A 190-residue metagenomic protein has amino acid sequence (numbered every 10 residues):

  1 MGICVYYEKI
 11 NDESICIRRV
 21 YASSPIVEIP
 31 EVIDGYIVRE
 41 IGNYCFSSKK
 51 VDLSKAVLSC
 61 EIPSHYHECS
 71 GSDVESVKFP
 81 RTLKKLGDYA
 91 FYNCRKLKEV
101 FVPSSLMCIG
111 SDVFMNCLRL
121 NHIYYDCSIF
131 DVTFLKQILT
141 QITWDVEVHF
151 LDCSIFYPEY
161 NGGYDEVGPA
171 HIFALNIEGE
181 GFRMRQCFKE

Functional and structural regions predicted by a protein language model:
M1-S14, Y21-R39, K50-K85, Y92-C108 (+2 more regions): Structural signature of tandem-repeat unit edges
Y44-C45, G87-A90, S111-V113: Consensus positions within tandem repeat domains that build extended binding/scaffold surfaces
